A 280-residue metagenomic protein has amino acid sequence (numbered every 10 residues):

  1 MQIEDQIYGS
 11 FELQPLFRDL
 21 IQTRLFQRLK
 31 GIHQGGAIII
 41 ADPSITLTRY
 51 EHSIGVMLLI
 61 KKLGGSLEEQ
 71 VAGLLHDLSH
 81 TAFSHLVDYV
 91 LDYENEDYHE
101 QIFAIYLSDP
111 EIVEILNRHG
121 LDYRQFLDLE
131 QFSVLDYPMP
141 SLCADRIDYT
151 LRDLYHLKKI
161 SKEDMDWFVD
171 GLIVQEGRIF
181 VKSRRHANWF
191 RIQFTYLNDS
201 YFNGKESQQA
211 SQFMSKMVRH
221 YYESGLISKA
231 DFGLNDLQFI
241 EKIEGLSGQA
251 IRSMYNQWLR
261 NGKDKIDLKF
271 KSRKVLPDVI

Functional and structural regions predicted by a protein language model:
M1-E68, H80-A82, L86-I280: Histidine-centered, transition-metal-coordinating active-site segments
E69-D77: Short alpha-helical catalytic segment bearing the HExxH-like zincin motif of zinc-dependent metalloproteases
